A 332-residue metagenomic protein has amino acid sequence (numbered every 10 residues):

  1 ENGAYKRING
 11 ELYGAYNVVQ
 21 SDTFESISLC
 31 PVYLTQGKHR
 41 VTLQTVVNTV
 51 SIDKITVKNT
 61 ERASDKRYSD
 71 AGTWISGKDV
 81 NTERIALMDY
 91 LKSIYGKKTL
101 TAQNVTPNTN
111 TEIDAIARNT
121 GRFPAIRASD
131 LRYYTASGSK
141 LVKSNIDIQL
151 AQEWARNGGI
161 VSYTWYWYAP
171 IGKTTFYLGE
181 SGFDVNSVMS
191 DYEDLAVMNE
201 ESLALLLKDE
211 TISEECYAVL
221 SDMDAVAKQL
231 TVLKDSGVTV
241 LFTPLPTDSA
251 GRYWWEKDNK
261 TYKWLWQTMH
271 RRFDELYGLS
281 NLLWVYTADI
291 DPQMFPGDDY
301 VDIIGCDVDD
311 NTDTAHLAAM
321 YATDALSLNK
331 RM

Functional and structural regions predicted by a protein language model:
E1-R84: Extracytoplasmic
S21-T23, T56-Y133, S137-Q152: N-terminal module-boundary/linker segments of secreted carbohydrate-active enzymes
G96-T99, R122-A125, R156-V161, D235-L241 (+3 more regions): Loop/turn elements at helix/coil->beta-strand transitions in domains of secreted/extracellular proteins
T99-V105, T239-S249, W266-P292, R331-M332: Aromatic-lined carbohydrate-recognition surfaces of secreted/lumenal glycan-active proteins
A102-T106, R127-R132, T164-Y168, T243-D248 (+2 more regions): Active-site-proximal beta-strand/loop segments in catalytic clefts of secreted hydrolases
N110-R122, V285-D307: Substrate-binding cleft/loops of secretory-pathway carbohydrate-active enzymes
S137-T268, E275, L279: Substrate-binding cleft of extracellular glycoside hydrolase catalytic domains
D291-M332: Glycoside hydrolase catalytic-domain groove-lining segments
